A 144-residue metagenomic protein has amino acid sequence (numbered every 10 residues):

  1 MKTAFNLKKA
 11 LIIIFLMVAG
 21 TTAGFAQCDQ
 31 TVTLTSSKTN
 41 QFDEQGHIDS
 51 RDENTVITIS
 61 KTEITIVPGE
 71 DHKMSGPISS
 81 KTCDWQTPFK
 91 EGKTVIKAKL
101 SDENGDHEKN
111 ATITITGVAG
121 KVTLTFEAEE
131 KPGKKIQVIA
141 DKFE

Functional and structural regions predicted by a protein language model:
M1-Q30: Bacterial Sec-dependent N-terminal signal peptides
A26-G76: N-terminal secretory signal peptides
Q27, F143-E144: Short, solvent-exposed mixed-charge patches
Q27-Q30, T58-K61, Q86-G92, T116-V118: A short, structured loop/turn motif at beta-sheet edges
D29-T33, K90-L100, G120-T125: Short, hydrophobic/aromatic-rich segments at coil-to-beta transitions
E53-T58, K81-T87, K109-I115, V138-K142: Hydrophobic/aromatic beta-strand elements that line small-molecule binding cavities or substrate pockets in beta-rich
G69-H107: Mid-chain, structured segments of secreted extracytoplasmic proteins
T112-Q137: Short, exposed beta-strand-loop hairpins at the edges of beta-sheets in extracellular/periplasmic proteins
